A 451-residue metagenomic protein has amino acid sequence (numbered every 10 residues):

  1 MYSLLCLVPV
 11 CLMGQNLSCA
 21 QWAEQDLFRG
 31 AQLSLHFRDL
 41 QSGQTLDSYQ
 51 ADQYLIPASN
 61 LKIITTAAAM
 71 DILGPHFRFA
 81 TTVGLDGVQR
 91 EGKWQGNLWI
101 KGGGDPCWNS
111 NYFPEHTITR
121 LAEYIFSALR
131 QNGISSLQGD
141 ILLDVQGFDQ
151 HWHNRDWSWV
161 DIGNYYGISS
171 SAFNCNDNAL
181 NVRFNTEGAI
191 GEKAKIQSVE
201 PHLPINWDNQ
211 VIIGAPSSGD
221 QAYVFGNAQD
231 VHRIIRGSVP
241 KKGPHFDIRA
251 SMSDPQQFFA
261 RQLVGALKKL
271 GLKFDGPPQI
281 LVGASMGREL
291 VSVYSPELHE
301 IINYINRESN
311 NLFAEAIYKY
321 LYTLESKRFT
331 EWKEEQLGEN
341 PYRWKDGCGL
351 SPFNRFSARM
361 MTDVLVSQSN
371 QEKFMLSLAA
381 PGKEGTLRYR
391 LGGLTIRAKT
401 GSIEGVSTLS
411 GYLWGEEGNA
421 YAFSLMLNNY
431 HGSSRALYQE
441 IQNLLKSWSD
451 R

Functional and structural regions predicted by a protein language model:
Y2-C11: Bacterial N-terminal signal peptides
L12-Y54, F79-A80, I125-G133, S447: Beta-lactamase-like hydrolase cores
W22-A23, I72-E339: Conserved serine DD-peptidase/penicillin-binding transpeptidase domain and beta-lactam-recognizing active-site
S42, D105, F148, L180 (+5 more regions): Short, glycine-/Ser/Thr-/acidic-enriched flexible segments
G43, N60-A69, I141, F173 (+6 more regions): Residue-level preference for non-acidic, small/hydrophobic
L46-S48, L129, P277, V293 (+2 more regions): Small-residue-rich helix-loop
S48-A68, I72, I302: Short active-site loop at a secondary-structure junction that contains or immediately precedes the catalytic residue(s)
Q50-L55, R249-A250, C348-S351: A short glycine/serine-rich beta->alpha loop
